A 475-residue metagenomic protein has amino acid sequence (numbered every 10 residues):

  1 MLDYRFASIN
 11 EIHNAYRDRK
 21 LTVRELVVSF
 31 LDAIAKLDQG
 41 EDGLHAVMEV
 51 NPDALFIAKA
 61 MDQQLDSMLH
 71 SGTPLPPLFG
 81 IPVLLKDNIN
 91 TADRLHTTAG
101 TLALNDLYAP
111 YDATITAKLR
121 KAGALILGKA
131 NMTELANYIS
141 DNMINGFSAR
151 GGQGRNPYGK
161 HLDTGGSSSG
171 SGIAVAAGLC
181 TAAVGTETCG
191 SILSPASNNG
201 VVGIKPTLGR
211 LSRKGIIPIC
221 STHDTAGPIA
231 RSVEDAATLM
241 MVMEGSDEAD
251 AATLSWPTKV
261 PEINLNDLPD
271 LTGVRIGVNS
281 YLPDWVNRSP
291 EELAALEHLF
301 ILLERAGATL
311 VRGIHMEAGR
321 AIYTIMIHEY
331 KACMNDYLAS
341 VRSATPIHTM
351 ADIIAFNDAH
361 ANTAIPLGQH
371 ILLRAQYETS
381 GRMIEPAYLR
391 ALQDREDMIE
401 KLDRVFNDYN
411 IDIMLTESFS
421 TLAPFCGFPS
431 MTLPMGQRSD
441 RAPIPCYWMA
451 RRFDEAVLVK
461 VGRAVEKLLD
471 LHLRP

Functional and structural regions predicted by a protein language model:
M1-N105, M132-N137, A252-P261, A351: Short, well-ordered alpha-helical
R17, L31-G40, K59-D66, R120 (+9 more regions): Sec-exported extracytoplasmic/periplasmic mature domains
R19, G80, K86, K121 (+5 more regions): Glycine-rich, small-residue loops and helix-cap segments that act as flexible hinges at active-site edges
V27-V28, K59, P261-I263, R288-I314 (+3 more regions): Acyltransferase
F30, A54, K86, L119 (+5 more regions): Conserved hydrophobic/aromatic pocket- or pore-lining residues that grip, position, or stack substrates in active sites
F79-A99, D270-S280, H328-E396, P434 (+2 more regions): Short helix-loop capping/hinge segments that flank enzyme active sites or metal/cofactor-binding pockets
Y111-M243, F428-Y447: Short glycine/serine-rich loop segments
V202-L299, A359, L469-P475: A short helix-breaking turn/cap at a secondary-structure junction
